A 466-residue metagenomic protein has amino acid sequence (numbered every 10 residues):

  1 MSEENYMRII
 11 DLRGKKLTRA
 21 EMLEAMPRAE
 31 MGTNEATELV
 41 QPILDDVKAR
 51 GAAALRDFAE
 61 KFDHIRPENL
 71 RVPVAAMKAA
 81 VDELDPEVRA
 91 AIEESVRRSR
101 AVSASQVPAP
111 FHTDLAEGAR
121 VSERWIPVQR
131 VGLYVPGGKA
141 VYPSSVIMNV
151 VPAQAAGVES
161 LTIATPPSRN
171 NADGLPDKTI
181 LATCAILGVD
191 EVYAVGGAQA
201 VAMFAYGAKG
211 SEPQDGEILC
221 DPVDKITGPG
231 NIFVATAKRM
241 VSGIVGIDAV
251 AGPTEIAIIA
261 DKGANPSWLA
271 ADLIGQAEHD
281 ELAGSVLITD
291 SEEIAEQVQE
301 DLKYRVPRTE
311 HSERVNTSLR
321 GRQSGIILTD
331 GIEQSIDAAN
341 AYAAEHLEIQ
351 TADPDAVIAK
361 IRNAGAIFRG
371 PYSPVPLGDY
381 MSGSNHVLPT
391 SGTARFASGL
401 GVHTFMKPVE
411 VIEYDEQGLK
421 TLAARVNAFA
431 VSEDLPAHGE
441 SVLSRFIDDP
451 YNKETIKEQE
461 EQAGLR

Functional and structural regions predicted by a protein language model:
S2-Q129: N-terminal Rossmann-like NAD(P)+-binding subdomain of aldehyde/semialdehyde dehydrogenases
Y6-G14, E191-G196, I326-G331: Short acidic-hydrophobic, aromatic-tinged amphipathic segments that line or gate anion-handling sites
F111-L115, L133, I163-T165, E191-G197 (+8 more regions): General beta-strand structural signal in soluble alpha/beta enzymes
T113-A182: Conserved small-residue-rich beta-alpha loop and adjacent elements that most often cradle the phosphate/pyrophosphate
V189-G284: Conserved NAD(P)+-binding/catalytic subdomain of aldehyde/semialdehyde dehydrogenases
A249-R322, I326: A conserved active-site cap/scaffold subdomain adjacent to cofactor or substrate pockets
A341-L465: C-terminal core of ALDH-fold dehydrogenases
